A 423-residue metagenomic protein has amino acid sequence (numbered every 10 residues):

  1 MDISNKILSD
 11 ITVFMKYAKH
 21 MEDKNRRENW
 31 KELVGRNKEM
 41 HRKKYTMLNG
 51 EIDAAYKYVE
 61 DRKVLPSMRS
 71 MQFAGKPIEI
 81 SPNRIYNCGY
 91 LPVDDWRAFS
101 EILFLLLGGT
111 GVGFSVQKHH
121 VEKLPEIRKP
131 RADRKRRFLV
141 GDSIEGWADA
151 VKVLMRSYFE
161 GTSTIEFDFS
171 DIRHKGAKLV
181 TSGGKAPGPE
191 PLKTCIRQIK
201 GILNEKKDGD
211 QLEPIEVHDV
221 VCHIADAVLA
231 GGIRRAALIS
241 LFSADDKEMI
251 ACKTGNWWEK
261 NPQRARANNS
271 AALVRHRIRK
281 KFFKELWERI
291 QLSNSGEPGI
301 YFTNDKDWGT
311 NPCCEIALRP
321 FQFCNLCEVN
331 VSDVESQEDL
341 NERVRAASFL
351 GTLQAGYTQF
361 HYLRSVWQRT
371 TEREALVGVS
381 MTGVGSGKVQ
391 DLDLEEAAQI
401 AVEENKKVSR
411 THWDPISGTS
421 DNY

Functional and structural regions predicted by a protein language model:
M1-Y423: Extended catalytic cores of very large enzyme megasubunits
